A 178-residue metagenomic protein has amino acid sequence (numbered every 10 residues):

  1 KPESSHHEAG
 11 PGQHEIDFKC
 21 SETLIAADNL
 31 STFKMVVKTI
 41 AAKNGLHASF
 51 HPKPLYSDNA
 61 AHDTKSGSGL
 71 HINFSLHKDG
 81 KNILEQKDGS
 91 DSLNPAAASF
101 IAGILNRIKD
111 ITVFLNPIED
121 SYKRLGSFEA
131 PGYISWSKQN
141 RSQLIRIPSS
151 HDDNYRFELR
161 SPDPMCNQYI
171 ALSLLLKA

Functional and structural regions predicted by a protein language model:
K1-A178: Glycine-rich, acidic/polar active-site loops that bind/position phosphate-bearing ligands
